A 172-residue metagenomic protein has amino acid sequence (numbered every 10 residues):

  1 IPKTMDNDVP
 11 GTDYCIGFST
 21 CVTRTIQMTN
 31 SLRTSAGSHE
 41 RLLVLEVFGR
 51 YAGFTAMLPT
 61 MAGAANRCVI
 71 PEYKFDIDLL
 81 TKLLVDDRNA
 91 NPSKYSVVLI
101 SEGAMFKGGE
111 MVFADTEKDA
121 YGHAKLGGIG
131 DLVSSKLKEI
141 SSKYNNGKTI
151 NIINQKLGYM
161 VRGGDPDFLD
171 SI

Functional and structural regions predicted by a protein language model:
I1-N7, E72-F75, E102-M105, L157-M160: Short, ordered loop/turn segments at secondary-structure junctions
P2, D13, L45, G49 (+1 more regions): Short glycine- and Lys/Arg-enriched binding-loop motifs that mark or flank ligand-binding interfaces
K3-D13, S38-E40, A114-D115, V161-G163: Gly-rich Lys/Arg/Thr-decorated short loops/hinges at beta-loop-alpha junctions or inter-strand turns that position
N7, F18, R50, F54 (+2 more regions): Gly/Ser/Thr-rich helix-start
P10-T20, D165-S171: Short beta-strand elements at the ligand-binding edges of bilobed clamshell
G17-I150: Accessory alpha-helical/coil subdomains and C-terminal extensions that flank or cap enzyme catalytic cores
Y144-I172: C-terminal active-site/capping subdomain that shapes the small-molecule cofactor and substrate pocket of enzyme
